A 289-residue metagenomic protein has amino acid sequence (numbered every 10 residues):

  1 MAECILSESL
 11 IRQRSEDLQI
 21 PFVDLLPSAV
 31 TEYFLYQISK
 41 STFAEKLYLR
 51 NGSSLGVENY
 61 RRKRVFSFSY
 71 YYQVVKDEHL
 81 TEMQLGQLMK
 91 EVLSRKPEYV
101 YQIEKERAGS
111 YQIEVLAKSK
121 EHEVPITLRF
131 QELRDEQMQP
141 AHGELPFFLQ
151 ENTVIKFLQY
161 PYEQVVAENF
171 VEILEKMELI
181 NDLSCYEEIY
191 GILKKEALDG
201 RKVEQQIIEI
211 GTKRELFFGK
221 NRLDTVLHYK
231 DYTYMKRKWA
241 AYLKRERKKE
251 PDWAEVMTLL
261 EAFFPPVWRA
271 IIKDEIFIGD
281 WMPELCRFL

Functional and structural regions predicted by a protein language model:
M1-L47, V57-L289: Structured mid-to-C-terminal alpha-helical surface segments
L49-S53: Glycine-rich beta-strand-to-loop/alpha-helix junction loops that act as flexible
